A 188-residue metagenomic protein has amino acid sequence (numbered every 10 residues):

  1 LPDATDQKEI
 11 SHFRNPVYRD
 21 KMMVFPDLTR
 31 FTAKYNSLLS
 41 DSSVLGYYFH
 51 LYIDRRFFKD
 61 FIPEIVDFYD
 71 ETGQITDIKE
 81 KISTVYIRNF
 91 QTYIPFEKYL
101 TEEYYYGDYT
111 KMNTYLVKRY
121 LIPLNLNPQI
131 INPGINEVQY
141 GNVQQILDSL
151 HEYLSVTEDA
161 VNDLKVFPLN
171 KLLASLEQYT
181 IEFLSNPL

Functional and structural regions predicted by a protein language model:
L1-L188: N-terminal leader/auxiliary helical segments
